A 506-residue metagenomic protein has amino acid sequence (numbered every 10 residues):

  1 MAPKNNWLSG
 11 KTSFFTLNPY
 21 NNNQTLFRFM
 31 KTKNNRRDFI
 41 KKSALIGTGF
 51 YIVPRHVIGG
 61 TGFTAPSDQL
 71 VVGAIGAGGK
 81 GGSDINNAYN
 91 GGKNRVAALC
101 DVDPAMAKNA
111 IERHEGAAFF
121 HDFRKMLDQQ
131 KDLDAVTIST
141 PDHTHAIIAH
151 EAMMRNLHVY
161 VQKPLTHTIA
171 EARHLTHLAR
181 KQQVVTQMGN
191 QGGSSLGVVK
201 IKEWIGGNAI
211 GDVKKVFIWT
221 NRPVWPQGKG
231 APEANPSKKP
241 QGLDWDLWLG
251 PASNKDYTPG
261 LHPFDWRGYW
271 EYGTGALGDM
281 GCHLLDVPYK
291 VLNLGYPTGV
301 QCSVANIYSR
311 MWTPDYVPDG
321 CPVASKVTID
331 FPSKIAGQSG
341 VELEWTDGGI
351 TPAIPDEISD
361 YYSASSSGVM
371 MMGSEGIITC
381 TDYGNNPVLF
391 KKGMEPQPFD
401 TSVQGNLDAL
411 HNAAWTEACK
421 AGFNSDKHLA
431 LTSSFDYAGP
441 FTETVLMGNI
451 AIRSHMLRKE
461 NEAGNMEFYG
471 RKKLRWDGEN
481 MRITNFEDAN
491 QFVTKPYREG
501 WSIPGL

Functional and structural regions predicted by a protein language model:
A2-N34: N-terminal secretory signal peptides
F29-G47: N-terminal secretory signal peptides and thylakoid transit peptides that target proteins across membranes
S43-H114, G192-S195, I205, P288: N-terminal Rossmann-like dinucleotide-binding module
A118-D122: Conserved SAM-binding strand-loop segment of SAM-dependent methyltransferases
A135-T137: N-terminal Rossmann-like NAD(P) cofactor-binding module of classical short-chain dehydrogenase/reductase
A146-S194, N208, R471: Beta-strand-loop-alpha-helix segment that lines the small-molecule cofactor/substrate pocket of alpha/beta enzymes
G197-D244, W248: Rossmann-like NAD(P)H-binding beta-loop-alpha module
P236-S237, Q241-F423, L431-S434, P440-E479 (+2 more regions): Glycine-rich, aromatic-lined ligand/substrate-binding cores of catalytic and carbohydrate-binding domains
